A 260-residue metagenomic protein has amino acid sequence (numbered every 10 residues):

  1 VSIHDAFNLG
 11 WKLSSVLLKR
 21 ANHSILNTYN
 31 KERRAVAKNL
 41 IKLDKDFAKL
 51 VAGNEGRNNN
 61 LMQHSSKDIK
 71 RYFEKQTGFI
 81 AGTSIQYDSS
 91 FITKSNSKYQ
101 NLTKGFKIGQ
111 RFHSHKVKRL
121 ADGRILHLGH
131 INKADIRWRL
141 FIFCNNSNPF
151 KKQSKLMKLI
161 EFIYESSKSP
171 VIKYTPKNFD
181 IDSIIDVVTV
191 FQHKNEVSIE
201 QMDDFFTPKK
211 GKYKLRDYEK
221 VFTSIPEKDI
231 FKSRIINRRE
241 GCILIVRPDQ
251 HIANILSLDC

Functional and structural regions predicted by a protein language model:
V1-S2, L18: Alpha-helix N-cap/helix-initiation motif
S2-K12: Functional cores that coordinate and move charged inorganic groups
S15-C260: Helical substrate-recognition/capping region of FAD-dependent monooxygenase/halogenase enzymes
